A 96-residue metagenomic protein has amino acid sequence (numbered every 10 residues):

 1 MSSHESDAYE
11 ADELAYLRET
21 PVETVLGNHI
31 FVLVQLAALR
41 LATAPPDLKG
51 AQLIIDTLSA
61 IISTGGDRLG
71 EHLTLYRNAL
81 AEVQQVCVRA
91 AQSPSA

Functional and structural regions predicted by a protein language model:
M1-A96: A charge-rich, low-complexity, intrinsically flexible signal that marks solvent-exposed coils, linkers, repeats
